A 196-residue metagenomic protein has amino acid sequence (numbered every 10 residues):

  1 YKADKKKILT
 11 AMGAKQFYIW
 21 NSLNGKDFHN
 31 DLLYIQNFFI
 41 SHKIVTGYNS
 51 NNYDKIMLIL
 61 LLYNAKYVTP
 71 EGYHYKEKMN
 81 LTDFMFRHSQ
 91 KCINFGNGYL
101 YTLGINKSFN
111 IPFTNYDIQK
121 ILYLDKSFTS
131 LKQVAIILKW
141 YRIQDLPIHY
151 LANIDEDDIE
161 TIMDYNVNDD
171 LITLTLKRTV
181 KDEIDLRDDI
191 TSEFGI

Functional and structural regions predicted by a protein language model:
Y1-G13: Gly/Thr-rich phosphate-binding beta-strand-loop-beta motif of the actin/hexokinase/Hsp70
A11, Y48-S50, L146: Glycine-rich, histidine-containing beta strand-loop boundary motifs that form or position
F17-Q133: Conserved DEDDh/DEDDy metal-dependent 3′-5′ exonuclease domain
T46, Q119-I196: Acidic, Mg2+-coordinating catalytic module of metal-dependent nucleases/exonucleases that use a two-metal-ion mechanism
